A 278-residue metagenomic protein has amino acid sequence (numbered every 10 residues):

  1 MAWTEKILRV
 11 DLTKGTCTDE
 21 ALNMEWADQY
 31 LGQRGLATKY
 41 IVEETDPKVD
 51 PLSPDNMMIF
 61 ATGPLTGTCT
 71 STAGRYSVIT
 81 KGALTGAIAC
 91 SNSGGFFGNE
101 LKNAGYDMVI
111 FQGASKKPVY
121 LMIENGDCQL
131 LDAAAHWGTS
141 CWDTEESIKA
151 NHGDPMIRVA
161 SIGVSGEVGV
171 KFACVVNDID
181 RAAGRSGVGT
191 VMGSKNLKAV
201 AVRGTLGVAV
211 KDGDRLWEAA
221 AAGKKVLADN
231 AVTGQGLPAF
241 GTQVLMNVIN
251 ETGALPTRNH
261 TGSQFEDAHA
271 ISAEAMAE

Functional and structural regions predicted by a protein language model:
M1-N92, F96-E278: Intrinsically disordered, low-complexity segments enriched in small residues
